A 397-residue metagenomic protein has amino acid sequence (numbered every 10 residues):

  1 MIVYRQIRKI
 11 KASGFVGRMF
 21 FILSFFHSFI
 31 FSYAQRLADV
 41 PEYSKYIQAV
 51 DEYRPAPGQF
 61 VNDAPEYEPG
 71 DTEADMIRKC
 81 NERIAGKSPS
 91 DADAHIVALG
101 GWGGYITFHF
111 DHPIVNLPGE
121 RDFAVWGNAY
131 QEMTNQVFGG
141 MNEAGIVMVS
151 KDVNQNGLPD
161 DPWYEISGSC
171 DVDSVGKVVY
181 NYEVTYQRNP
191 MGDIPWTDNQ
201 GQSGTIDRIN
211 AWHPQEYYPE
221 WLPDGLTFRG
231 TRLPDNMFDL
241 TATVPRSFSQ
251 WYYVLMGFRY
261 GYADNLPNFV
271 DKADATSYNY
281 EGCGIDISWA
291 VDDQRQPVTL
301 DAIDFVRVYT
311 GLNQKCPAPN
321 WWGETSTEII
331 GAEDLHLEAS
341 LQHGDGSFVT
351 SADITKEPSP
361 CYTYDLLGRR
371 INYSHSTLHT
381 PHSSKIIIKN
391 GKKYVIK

Functional and structural regions predicted by a protein language model:
M1-Q35: Bacterial Sec-dependent N-terminal signal peptides
F31, S340-E357: Low-complexity, Pro/Thr/Ser/Gly/Ala-rich linker/spacer regions in secreted, extracellular modular proteins
Q35-E143, G168-G346: A domain-level signal for the mature, folded cores of soluble proteins
I146-M148, Y362: Beta-strand signatures of extracellular beta-sandwich domains
K151-N156: Short loop/turn segments immediately following beta-strands, especially the blade-tip and inter-blade linker loops
L158-I166: Tryptophan-centered short beta-strand motifs
V349-K397: C-terminal outer-membrane/trafficking sorting elements
